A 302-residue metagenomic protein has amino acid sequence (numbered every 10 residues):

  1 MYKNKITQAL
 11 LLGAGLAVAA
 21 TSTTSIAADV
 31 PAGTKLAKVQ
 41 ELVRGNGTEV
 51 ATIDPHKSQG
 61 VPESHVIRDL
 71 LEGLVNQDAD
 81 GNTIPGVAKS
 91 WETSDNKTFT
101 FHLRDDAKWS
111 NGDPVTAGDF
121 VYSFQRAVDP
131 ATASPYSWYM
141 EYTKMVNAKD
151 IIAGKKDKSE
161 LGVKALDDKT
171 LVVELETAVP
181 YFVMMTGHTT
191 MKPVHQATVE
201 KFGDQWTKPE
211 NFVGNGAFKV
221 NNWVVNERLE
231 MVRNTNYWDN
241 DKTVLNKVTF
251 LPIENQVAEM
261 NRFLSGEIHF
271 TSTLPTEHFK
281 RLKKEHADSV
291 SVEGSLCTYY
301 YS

Functional and structural regions predicted by a protein language model:
G45-D95, Q125, N211-G214: N-terminal lobe/hinge region of extracytoplasmic solute-binding protein
G47, A133, S137, N240-K242 (+1 more regions): Local pocket/hinge segments that shape ligand/substrate recognition
T48-S64, V87, D113, P135-Y136 (+2 more regions): A structural "hinge/loop" feature
D78, V232-N236, T298-S302: A bilobed periplasmic-binding-protein/Venus flytrap-type ligand-binding module shared by bacterial periplasmic
S90-W138, V172, R262: Aromatic- and charge-enriched surface segment that lines or borders ligand/interaction sites
E92, V121, V128, P135-Q196: Surface-exposed binding/hinge segments that line and control ligand-binding clefts or catalytic entry sites
K149, E160, L175-T243, K247 (+1 more regions): Gly/Pro-rich hinge or "lid" segments in bacterial periplasmic/extracellular proteins
H188, W206, T235-R281, L296: Ligand-site clamp/hinge motif
